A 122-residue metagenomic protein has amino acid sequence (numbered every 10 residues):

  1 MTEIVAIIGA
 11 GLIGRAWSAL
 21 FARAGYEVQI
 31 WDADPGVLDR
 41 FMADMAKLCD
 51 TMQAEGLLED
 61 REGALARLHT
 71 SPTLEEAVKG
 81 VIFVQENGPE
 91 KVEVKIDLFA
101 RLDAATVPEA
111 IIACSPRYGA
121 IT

Functional and structural regions predicted by a protein language model:
M1-T51, E55: NAD(P)+-binding Rossmann beta1-loop-alpha1 motif at the extreme N-terminus of oxidoreductases
I8, S71, N87, C114-S115: Structural motif
Q53-E59, A105-P108: Short helix-capping segments at alpha-helix termini
L57, E62-G80: Short acidic low-complexity segments
K79-G80, V84, P108: Alpha-helix C-terminal capping/helix-to-coil transition sites in glycosyltransferase folds
G88-T122: Rossmann-like NAD(P)(H) cofactor-binding subdomain of soluble oxidoreductases
